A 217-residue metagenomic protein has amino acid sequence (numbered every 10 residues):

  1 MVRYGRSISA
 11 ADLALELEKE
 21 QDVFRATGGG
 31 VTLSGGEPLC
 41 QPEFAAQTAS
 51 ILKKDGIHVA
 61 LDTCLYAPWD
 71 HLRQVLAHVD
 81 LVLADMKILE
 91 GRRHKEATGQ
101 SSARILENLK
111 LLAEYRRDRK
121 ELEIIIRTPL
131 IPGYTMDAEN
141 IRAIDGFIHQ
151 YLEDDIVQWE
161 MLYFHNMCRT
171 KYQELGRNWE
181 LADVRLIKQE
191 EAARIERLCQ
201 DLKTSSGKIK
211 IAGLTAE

Functional and structural regions predicted by a protein language model:
M1-S7: Iron-sulfur cluster-binding cysteine motifs and their immediate structural context in ferredoxin-like electron-transfer
Y4, E96-G99, T135, A182-L186: Charge-dense, low-complexity intrinsically disordered segments
Y4, L162, I211-L214: Conserved beta-strand termini and adjacent loop/short-helix elements that scaffold enzyme active sites in alpha/beta
S7, A138-I141, L186-Q189: Electropositive phosphate-/nucleotide-binding environments in soluble metabolic enzymes
A14-Q173: Conserved AdoMet/S-adenosylmethionine-binding subsite of the radical SAM
G146, Y151, D155-V157, Q173-C199: A structural motif corresponding to the C-terminal lobe/cap of the Radical SAM core domain
Q189-E217: A cross-taxonomic marker for long C-terminal extensions/tails that follow the last structured domain
